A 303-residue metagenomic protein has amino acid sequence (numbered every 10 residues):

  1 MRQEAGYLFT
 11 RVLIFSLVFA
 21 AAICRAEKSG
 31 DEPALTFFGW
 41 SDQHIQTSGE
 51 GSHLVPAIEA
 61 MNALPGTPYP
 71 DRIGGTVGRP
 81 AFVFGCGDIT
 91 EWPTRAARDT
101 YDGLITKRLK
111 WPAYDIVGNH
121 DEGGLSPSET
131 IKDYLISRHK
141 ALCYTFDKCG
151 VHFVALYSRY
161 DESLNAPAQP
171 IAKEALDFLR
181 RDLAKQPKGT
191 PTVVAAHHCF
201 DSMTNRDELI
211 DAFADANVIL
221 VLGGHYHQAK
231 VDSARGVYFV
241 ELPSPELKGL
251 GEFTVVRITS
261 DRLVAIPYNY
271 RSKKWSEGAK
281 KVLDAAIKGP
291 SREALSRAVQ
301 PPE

Functional and structural regions predicted by a protein language model:
M1-L8: N-terminal secretory signal peptides that target proteins for export/translocation
T10-A21: Bacterial N-terminal signal peptides
C24-A96: N-terminal active-site segment of His-dependent metallophosphoesterases
K28-D31, R257-E303: A short C-terminal boundary segment appended to hydrolase-like catalytic domains
D42, G87-D88, G118-N119, H197 (+1 more regions): Active-site glycine-centered loops adjacent to acidic/histidine catalytic or metal-binding residues that shape
I73, L183-D201: Short acidic, glycine-rich surface-loop motifs adjacent to enzyme active sites
E91-K188, E208-L220, V231-I266, G289: Extended active-site neighborhood of metal-dependent phosphoesterases/phosphodiesterases
A195-C199, I219-A229: Histidine-centered catalytic micro-motifs
